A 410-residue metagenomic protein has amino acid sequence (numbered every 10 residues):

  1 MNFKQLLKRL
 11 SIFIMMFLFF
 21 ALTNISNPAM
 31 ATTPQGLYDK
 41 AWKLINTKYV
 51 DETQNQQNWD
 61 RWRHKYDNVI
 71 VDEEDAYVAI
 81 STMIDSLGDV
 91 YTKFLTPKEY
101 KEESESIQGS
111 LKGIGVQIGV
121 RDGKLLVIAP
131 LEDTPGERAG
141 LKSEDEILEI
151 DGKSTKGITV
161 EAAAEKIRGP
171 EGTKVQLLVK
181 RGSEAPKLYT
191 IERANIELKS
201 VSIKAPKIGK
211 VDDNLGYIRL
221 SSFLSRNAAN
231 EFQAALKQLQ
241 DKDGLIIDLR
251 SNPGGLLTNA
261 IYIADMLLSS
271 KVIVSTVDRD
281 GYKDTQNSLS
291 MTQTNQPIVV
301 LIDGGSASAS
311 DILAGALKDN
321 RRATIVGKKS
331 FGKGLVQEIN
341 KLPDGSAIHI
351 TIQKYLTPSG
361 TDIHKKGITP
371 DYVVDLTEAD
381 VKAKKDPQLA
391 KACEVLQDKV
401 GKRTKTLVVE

Functional and structural regions predicted by a protein language model:
N2-Y91, G123: Terminal targeting/pro-maturation regions of precursor/exported proteins
T33-Y38, I45, N58, W62 (+10 more regions): Stable alpha-helical elements in mature extracytoplasmic
W42-V50, Q54, H64-V71, A79-T92 (+8 more regions): Sec-exported extracytoplasmic/periplasmic mature domains
T53-L126, K174-V175, S183-I203, G401-E410: Extended, small/polar residue-biased N-terminal targeting/export presequences and adjacent propeptide/linker tracts
G109-E149, K153-G157, Q353-K354: PDZ/PDZ-like domain segments forming the peptide/carboxylate-binding groove, activating on the N-terminal beta-strands
L126, E137, S143, D151-S154 (+2 more regions): Cleft-lining beta-strand/loop regions that shape enzyme active-site pockets
I363, K382, P387-E410: Conserved functional hotspot residues or short segments at active or partner-binding sites across diverse domains
